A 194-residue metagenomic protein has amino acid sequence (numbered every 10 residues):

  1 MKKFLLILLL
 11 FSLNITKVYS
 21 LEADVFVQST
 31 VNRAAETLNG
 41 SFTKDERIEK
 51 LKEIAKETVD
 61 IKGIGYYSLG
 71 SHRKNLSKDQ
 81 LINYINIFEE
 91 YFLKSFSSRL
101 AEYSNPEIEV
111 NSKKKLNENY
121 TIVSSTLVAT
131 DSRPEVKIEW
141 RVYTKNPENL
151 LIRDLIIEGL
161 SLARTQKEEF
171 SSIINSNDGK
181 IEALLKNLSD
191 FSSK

Functional and structural regions predicted by a protein language model:
F4-N14: Sec-dependent N-terminal signal peptides
V18-S20: Boundary at the C-terminal end of the N-terminal hydrophobic targeting segment
E22-L100: Early exported N-terminus immediately downstream of N-terminal targeting peptides
R73, E90-Y91, A129-T130, I157-L162: Solvent-exposed loop/turn segments at secondary-structure junctions within structured extracellular/periplasmic domains
K94-V136, N187, F191-K194: Surface-exposed, charged secondary-structure patches
E135-R164: Short beta-strand edge/turn micro-motifs at domain boundaries
D154-K194: Low-complexity, intrinsically disordered terminal/linker segments enriched in charged and Gly/Pro repeats
